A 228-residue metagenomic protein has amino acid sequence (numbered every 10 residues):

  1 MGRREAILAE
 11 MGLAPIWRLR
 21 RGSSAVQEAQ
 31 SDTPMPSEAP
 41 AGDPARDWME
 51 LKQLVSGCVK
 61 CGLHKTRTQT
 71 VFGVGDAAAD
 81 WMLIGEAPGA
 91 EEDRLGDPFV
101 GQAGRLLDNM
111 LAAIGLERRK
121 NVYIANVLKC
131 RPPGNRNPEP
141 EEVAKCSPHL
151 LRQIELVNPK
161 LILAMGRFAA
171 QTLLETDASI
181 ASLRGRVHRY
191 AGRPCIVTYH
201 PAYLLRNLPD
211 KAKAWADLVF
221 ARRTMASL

Functional and structural regions predicted by a protein language model:
G2-L228: A polyanion-binding, active-site-adjacent surface
